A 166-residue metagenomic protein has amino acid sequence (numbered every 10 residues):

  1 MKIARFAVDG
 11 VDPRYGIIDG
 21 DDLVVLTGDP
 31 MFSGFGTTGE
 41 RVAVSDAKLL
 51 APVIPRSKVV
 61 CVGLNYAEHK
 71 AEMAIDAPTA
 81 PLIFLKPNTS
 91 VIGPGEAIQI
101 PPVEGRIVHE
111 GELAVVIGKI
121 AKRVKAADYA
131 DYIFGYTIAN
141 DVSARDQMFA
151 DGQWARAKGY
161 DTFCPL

Functional and structural regions predicted by a protein language model:
M1-P81, N88, Q153: N-terminal non-catalytic cap/leader segment that marks the start of a structured domain
L50, R56-V59, N65-L166: Glycine-enriched loop-and-adjacent helix/strand subsegments that border the catalytic/binding cleft of enzyme cores
